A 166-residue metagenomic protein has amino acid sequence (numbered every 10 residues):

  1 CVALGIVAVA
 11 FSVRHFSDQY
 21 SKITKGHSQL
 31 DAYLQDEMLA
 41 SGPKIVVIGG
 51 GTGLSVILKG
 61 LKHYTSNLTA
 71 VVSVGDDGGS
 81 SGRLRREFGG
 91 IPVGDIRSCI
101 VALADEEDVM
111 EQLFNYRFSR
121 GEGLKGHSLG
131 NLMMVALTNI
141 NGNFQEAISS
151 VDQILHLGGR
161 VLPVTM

Functional and structural regions predicted by a protein language model:
C1-T24, G75-M166: Electropositive, gly/pro-rich neighborhoods at or near active sites that engage anionic ligands
H27-G42: A short, basic/flexible loop-to-alpha-helix module at the beginning of a structural domain
L34-E37, V56-G60, R160-P163: A generic local secondary-structure boundary/capping motif
I45-V46: Conserved hydrophobic helix-helix packing surfaces used for dimerization/oligomerization
T52-L58, S80: Short glycine/serine/threonine-rich phosphate/pyrophosphate-binding segments that cradle anionic phosphate groups
G60-N67, F88-I91: A glycine- and small-aliphatic-rich helix-loop capping segment at beta-alpha/alpha-beta transitions that lines
T69-G75: Short internal beta-strands
